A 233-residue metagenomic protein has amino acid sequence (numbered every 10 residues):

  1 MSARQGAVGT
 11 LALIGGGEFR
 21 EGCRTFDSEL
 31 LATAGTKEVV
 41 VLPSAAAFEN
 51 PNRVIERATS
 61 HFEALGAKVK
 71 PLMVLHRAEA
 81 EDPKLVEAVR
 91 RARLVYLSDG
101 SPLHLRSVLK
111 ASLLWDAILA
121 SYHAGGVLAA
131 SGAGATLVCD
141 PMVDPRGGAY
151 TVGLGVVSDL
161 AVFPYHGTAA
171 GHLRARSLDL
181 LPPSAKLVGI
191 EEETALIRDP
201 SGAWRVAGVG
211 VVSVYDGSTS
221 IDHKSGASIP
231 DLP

Functional and structural regions predicted by a protein language model:
M1-T36, L42-E56, S60-A64, M142-D144 (+1 more regions): C-terminal and late-domain segments of enzyme folds
L13, K70-P71, Y96-L97, L128-S131 (+1 more regions): General beta-strand structural signal in soluble alpha/beta enzymes
G16-R20, P71-H76, H104-V108, P164-H166: Short, flexible loop segments at the rims of nucleotide/cofactor-binding pockets, characterized by
R24, E79-P83, S112: Structural motif corresponding to alpha-helix initiation and N-cap regions
T25-E29, K84, A117: A short acidic, amphipathic alpha-helical/loop segment
V40, A46-H104: Portal/gating segments that form or line small-molecule/metal binding sites
S98, H104-K110, L114-H172: Class I SAM-dependent methyltransferase SAM-binding "motif I" and its flanking Rossmann-like core
